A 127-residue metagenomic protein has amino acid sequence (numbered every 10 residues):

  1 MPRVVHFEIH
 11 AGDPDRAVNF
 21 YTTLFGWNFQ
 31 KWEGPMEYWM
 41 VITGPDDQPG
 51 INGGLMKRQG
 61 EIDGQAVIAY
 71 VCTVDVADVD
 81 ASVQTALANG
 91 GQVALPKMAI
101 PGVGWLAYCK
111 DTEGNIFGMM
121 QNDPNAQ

Functional and structural regions predicted by a protein language model:
M1-V18, A69-V74, Q121-Q127: N-terminal beta-strand motif that seeds the catalytic metal site of vicinal oxygen chelate
P2, E8-G50, A88: Core segments of cupin and vicinal oxygen chelate
P2, I9, Q30-W32, V83-Q127: Vicinal oxygen chelate
Y38, T73, L106-Y108: Short hydrophobic/aromatic beta-strand element in the GNAT-like acyltransferase core that lines or flanks the acyl-donor
D46-P49, E61, V79-D80: Short, charged/polar surface micro-motifs in flexible loops or helix N-caps
G50-K57: A short, structured beta-strand/loop element
Q65-Q92: Mid-chain, well-packed structural core segment of small domains
